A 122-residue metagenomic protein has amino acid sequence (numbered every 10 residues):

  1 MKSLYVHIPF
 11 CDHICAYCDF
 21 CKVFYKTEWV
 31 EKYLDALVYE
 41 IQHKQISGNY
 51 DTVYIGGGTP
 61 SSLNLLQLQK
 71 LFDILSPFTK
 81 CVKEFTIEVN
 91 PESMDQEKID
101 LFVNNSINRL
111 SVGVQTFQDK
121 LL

Functional and structural regions predicted by a protein language model:
K2, D51, N108: Short acidic/polar active-site loop segments enriched in Thr and Asp
K2-K32, N105, Q115, D119-L122: Canonical Radical SAM [4Fe-4S] cluster-binding loop centered on the CxxxCxxC motif and its immediate flanking residues
C11, L37, I55, I87 (+2 more regions): Conserved, mostly hydrophobic/aromatic
C21-T27, I46-T79, F85, N90-L101 (+1 more regions): Conserved glycine-rich "GG(E/T)P / GGGxP" loop and the immediately following alpha-helix in the radical SAM core
Y33-L37, L71: Hydrophobic alpha-helical membrane-association signature
L37-G48: A short, N-terminal amphipathic alpha-helix
